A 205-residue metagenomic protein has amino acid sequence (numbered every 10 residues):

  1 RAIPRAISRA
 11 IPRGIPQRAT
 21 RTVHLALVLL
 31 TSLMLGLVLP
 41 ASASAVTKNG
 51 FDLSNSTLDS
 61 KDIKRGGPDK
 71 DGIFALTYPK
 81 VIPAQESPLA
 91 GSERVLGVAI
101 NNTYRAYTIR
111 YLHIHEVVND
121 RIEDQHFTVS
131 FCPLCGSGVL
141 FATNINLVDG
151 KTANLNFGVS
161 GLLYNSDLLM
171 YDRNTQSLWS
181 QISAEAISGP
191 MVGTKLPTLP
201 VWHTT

Functional and structural regions predicted by a protein language model:
R1, L25, L29, A45 (+1 more regions): Hydrophobic transmembrane signal anchors and adjacent membrane-proximal interface regions, especially in viral
I3, I7, T31, A41-A43: Intrinsically disordered, low-complexity segments enriched in Ser/Pro/Gly/Ala and basic residues
I7, I11-P12, L35, F74 (+1 more regions): Residue-level detector of alpha-helical hydrophobic segments embedded in or interacting with membranes
A26-V38: Bacterial N-terminal signal peptides
A41-T205: Intrinsically disordered, flexible peripheral segments
